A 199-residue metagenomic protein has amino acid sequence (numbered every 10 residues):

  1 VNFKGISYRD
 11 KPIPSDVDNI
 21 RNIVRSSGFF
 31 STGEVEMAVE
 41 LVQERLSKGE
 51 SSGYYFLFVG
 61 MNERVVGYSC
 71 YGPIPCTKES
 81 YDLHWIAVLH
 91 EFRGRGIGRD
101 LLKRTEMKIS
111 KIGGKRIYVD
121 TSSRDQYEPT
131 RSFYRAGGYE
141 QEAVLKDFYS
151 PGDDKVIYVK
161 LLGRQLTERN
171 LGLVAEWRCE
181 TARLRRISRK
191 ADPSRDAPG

Functional and structural regions predicted by a protein language model:
F3, D10-H84, L89-E91, L102-R104 (+5 more regions): Acetyl-CoA-dependent GNAT
G96: Conserved G/P- and acidic residue-centered "switch" motifs that form tight phosphate/ATP-binding loops in soluble
R99: Residues forming the Rossmann-fold NAD(P)(H) cofactor-binding site
I109-S122: Conserved GNAT acetyl-CoA-binding A-motif
D120-S123, R135, Y139-V156: Conserved catalytic-core motifs of GNAT/GCN5-like acyltransferases
T130: Helix-turn-helix
T167-V174: Short, charged, solvent-exposed linker or helix-capping segments at domain edges/interfaces that act as flexible hinges
E176-A182, R186-R189, S194-G199: A cross-taxon signal for low-complexity, glycine/charged-rich
